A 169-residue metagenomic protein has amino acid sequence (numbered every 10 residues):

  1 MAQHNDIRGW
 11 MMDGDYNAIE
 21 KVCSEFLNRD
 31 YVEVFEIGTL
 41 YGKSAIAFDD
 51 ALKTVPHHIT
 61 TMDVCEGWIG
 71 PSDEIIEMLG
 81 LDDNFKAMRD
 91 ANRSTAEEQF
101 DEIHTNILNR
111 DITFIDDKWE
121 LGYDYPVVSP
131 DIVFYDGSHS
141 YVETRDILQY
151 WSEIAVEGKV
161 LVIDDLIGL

Functional and structural regions predicted by a protein language model:
A2-G9, Y16-L169: S-adenosylmethionine/decaboxylated-SAM
